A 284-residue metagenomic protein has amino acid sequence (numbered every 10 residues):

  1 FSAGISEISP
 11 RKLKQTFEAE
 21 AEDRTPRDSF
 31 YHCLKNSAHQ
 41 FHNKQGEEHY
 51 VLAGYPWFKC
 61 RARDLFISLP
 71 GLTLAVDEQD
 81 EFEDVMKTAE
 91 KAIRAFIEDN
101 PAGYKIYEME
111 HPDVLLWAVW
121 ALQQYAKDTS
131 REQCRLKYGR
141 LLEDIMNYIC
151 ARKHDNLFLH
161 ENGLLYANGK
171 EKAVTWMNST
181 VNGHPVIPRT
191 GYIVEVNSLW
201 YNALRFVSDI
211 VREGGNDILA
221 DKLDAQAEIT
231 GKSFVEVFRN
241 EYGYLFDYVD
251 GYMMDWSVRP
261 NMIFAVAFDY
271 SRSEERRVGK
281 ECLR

Functional and structural regions predicted by a protein language model:
F1-K280, R284: Acidic, mature catalytic/reactive cores of soluble proteins
